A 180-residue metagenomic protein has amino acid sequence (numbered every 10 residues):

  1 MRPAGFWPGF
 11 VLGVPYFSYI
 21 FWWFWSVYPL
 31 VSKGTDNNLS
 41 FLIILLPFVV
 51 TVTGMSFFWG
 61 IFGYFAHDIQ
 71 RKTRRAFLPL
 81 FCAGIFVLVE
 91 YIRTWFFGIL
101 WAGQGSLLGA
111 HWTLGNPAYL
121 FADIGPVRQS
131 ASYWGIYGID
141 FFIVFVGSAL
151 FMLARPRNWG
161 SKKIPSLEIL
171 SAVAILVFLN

Functional and structural regions predicted by a protein language model:
M1-N180: Membrane-embedded alpha-helical bundles of multi-pass enzymes that act on lipidic or dolichyl-linked glycan substrates
